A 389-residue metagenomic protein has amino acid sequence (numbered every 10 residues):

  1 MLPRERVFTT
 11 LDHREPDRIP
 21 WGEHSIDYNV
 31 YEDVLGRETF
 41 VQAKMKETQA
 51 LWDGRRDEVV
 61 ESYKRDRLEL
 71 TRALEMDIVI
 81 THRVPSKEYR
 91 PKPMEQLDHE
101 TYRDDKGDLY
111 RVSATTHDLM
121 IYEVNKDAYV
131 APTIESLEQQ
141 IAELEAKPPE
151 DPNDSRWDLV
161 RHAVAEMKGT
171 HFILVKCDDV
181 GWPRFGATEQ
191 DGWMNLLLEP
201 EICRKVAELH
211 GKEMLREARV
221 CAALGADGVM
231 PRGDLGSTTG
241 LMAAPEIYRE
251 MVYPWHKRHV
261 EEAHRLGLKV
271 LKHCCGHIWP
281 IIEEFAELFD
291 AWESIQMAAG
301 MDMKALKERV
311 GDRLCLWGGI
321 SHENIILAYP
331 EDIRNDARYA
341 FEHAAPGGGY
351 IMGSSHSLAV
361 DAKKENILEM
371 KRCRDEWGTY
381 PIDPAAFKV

Functional and structural regions predicted by a protein language model:
M1-M45, W52-R56, V60, R103 (+1 more regions): Active-site loop segments of alpha/beta catalytic cores
F8-T10, T71, P91: General helical structural elements
H13-R14, A73-L74, E95: Acidic, polar-rich N-terminal leader regions of halophilic archaeal proteins
Y63-R72, D98, R156-L159: Generic hydrophobic, aliphatic-rich segments that mediate packing or membrane embedding
K64-I80, V220-A226: Catalytic domains of carbohydrate-active enzymes, especially glycoside hydrolases
T81, K92-M94, D98-H99, R103-V112: Aromatic-residue-lined binding/catalytic grooves and analogous aromatic/hydrophobic interfacial grooves in multimeric
V84: Active-site/ligand-binding surface loops and adjacent short beta/alpha elements that line catalytic pockets across
K87-P91, P152-N153: Extended, Lys/Arg-enriched charged tracts that mediate electrostatic binding to polyanionic substrates
